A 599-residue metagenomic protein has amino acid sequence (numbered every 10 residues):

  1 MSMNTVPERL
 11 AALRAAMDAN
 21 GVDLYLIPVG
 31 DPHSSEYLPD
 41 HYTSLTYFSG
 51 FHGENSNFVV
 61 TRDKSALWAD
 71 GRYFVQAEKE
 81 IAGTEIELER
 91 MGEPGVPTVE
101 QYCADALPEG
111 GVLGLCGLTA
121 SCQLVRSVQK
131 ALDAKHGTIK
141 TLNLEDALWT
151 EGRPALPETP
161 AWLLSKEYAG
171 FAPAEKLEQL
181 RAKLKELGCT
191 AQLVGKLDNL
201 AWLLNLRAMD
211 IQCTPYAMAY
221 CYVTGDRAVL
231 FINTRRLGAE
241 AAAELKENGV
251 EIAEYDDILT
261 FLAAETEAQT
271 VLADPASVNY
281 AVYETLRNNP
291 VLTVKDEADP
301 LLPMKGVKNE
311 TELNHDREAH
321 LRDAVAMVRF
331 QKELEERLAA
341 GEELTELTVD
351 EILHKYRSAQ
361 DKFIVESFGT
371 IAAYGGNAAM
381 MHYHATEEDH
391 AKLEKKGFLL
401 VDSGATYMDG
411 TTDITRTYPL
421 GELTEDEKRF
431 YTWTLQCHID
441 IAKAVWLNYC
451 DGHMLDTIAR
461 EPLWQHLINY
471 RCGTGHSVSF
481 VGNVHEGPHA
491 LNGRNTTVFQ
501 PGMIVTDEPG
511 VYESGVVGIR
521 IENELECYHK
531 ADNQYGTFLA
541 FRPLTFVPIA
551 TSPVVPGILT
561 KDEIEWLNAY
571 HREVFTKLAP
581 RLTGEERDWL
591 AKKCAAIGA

Functional and structural regions predicted by a protein language model:
M1-A599: Active-site neighborhoods and metal-handling regions in enzymes and metal-associated proteins
